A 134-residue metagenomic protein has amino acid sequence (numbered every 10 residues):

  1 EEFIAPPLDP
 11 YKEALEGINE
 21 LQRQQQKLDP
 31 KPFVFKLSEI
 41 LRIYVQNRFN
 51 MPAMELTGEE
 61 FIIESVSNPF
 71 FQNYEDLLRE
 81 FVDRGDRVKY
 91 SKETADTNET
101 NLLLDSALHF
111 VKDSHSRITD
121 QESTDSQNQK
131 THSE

Functional and structural regions predicted by a protein language model:
E1-D29, R117-E134: Hydrophobic, helix-length membrane anchors
I4, L8, K27-F35, M51-E55 (+2 more regions): Conserved phosphate/pyrophosphate-binding and hydrolysis machinery centered on Walker-type P-loop NTPases, extending
P10, G17, I40, F81-R84 (+1 more regions): Amphipathic, well-ordered alpha-helical segments in soluble domains
Q22-Q25, V66, K89: A structural signal for long alpha-helical coiled-coils and helix-turn connectors that form the cytosolic signaling
P32-R84: Short, charged amphipathic alpha-helical segments flanked by flexible coils
F71-E134: Cytosol-/stroma-facing membrane-proximal "stalk/adaptor" domains immediately downstream of transmembrane anchors
